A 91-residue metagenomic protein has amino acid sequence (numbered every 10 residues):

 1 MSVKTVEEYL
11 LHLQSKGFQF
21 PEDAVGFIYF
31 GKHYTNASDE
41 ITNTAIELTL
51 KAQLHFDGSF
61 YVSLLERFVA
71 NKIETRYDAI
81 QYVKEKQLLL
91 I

Functional and structural regions predicted by a protein language model:
M1-A37, R76-Y77, K84-I91: Long, charged low-complexity interaction segments
I41-N43: Amphipathic alpha-helical scaffolding segments comprising HEAT/armadillo-like alpha-solenoid repeats
A45-I91: Short, cationic/aromatic linear interface patches that serve as DNA/RNA-contacting surfaces or protein-partner docking
